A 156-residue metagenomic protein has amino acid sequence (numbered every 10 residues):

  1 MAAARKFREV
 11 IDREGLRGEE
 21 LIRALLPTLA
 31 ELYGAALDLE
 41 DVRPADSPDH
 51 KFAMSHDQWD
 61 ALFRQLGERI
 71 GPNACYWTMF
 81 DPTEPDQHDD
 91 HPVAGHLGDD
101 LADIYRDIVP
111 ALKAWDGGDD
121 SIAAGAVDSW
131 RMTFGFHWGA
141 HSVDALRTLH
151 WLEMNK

Functional and structural regions predicted by a protein language model:
M1-H56: N-terminal interaction modules that seed assembly of large macromolecular complexes
A2-K6, A24-E31, A35, A61 (+8 more regions): Charged, amphipathic alpha-helical oligomerization/scaffolding segments
D12-G15, E19, L37, P44 (+7 more regions): Residue-level signal for secondary-structure boundary elements
L16-L25, A45-P48, W77-E84, I122-D128: Short glycine-rich, low-complexity/disordered patches
D41-L112: Long amphipathic alpha-helical segments
D89-G95, A102-K156: Acidic, proline/glycine-rich low-complexity IDRs
